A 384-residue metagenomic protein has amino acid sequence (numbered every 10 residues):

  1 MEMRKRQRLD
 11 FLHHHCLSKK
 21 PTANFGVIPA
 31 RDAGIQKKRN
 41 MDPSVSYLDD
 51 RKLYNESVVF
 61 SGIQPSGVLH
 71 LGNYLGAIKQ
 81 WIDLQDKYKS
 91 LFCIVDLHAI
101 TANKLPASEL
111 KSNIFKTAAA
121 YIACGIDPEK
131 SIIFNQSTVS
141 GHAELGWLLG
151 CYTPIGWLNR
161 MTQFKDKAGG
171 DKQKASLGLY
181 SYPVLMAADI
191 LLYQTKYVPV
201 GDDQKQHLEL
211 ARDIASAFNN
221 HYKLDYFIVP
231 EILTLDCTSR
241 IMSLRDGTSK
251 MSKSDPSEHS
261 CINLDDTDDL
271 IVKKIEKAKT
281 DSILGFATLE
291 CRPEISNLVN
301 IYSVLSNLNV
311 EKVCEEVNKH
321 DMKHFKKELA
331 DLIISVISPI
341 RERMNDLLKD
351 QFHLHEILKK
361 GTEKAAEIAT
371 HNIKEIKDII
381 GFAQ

Functional and structural regions predicted by a protein language model:
M1, Q7, K19-T22, V27 (+2 more regions): A cross-taxon signal for low-complexity, glycine/charged-rich
K52-A188, N345: N-terminal Rossmann-like or analogous alpha/beta NTP/dinucleotide-binding catalytic cores that position adenine
L71-N73, Q206, R212-Q384: Conserved nucleotide- and phosphate/pyrophosphate-binding catalytic cores in adenylate/nucleotidyl-handling enzymes
A118, G125, T153-G156, T195 (+2 more regions): A generic secondary-structure signal for well-formed alpha-helical elements
I155-N159, L192-P199, S303-V313, R341: Short helix-capping/linker segments at secondary-structure and domain boundaries
Q163-F218, Y222, S243: Internal, conserved structured core segments that host functional sites
